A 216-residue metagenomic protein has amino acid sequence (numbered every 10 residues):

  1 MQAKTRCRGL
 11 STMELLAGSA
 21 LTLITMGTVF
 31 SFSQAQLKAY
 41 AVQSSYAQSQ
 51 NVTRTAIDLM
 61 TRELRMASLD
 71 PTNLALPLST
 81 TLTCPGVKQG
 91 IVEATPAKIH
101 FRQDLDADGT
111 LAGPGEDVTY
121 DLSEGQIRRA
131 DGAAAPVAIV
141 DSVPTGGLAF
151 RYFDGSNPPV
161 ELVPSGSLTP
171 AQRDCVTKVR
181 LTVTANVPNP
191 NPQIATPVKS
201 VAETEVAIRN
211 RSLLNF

Functional and structural regions predicted by a protein language model:
M1-S33: N-terminal single-pass transmembrane signal-anchor helix
Q2, S45-Q48, D58, L105 (+2 more regions): Short linear sequence signals and composition-biased patches located at protein termini or domain-edge surfaces
R6, D131, D154: Acidic surface patches and DE-rich sequence motifs
M26-P136, I208: Extracytoplasmic beta-strand-rich oligomerization domains located immediately C-terminal to a leader/signal peptide
